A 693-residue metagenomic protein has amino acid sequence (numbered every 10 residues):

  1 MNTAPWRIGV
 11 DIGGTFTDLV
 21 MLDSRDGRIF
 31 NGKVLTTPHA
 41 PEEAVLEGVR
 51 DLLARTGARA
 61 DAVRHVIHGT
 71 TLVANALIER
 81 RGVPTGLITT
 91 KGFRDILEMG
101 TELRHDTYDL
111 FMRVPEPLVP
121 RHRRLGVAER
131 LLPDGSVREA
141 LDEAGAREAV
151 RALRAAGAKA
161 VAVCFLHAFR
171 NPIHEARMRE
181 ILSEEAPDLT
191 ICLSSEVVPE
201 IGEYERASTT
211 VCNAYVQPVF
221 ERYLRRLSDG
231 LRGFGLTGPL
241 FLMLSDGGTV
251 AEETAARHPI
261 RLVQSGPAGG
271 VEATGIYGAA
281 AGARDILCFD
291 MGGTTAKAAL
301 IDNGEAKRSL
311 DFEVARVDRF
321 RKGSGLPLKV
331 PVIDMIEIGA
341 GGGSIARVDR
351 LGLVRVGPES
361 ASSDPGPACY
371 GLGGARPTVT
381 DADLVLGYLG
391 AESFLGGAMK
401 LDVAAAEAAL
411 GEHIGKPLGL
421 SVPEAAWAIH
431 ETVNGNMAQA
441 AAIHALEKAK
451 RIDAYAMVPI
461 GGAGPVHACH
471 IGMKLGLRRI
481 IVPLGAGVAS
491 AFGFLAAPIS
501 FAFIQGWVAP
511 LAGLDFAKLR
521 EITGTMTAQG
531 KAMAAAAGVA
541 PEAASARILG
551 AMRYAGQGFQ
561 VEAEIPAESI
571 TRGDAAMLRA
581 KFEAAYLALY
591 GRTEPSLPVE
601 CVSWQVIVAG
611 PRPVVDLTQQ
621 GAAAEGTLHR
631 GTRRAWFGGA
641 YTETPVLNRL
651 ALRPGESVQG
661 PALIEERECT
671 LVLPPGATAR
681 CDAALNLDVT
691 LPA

Functional and structural regions predicted by a protein language model:
M1-G86, L132, E139-A162, E175-E180 (+11 more regions): N-terminal glycine/serine-rich phosphate-binding loop of ATP-dependent small-molecule kinases, especially carbohydrate
A4, I12, A144-G157, S265 (+10 more regions): C-terminal, non-catalytic interaction/recognition modules in large multi-subunit enzymes and RNPs
G9, F16-V20, F30-N31, L35-A44 (+8 more regions): Conserved phosphate-binding loops in N-terminal lobes of ATP-dependent enzymes of the actin/Hsp70/sugar-kinase
L19, N31-H39, G86-G92, M112-R113 (+4 more regions): Glycine-rich phosphate-binding loop of actin/hexokinase-like ATP-binding domains
F30-K33, A58-L103, L166-E175, V198-C212 (+6 more regions): Short beta-strand-loop/turn "lid" adjacent to the catalytic site in phosphate-handling enzymes
R64-H65, A162-N171, N213-V216, A426-E431 (+1 more regions): Conserved short loop/turn motifs at secondary-structure junctions
T70, F165-L166, S194-E196, S245-D246 (+5 more regions): Glycine-rich beta-strand-to-loop/alpha-helix junction loops that act as flexible
A162-T210, A214, S393, I565-A567 (+4 more regions): Terminal amphipathic helices with adjacent charged low-complexity linkers/tails
